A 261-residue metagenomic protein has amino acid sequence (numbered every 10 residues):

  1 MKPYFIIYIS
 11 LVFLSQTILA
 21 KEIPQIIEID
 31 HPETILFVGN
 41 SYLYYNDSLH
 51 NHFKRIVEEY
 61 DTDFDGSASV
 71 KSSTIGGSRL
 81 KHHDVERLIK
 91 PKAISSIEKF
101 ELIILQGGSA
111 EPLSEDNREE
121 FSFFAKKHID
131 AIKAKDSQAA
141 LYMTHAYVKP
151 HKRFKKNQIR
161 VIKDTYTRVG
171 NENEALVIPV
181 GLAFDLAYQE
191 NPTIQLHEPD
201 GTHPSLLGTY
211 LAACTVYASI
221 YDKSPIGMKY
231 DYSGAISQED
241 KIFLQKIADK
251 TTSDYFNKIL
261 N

Functional and structural regions predicted by a protein language model:
M1-F5: Positively charged n-region of N-terminal signal peptides that target proteins for export
I6-Q16: Bacterial N-terminal signal peptides
T34, L43-S122, K133: Conserved SGNH/GDSL esterase-like catalytic core that processes O-acyl groups on lipids and polysaccharides
V38-G39, Y142: Short hydrophobic segments within beta-strands
H50, K54, S122-I129, K163 (+2 more regions): Extracytoplasmic/secreted envelope proteins and their assembly/folding machinery, especially bacterial periplasmic
K92-L206, A218, G227: Alpha-helical cap/lid subdomain in secreted, periplasmic, or secretory-pathway luminal O-acyl-processing enzymes
H203, A213-N261: Conserved catalytic region of serine esterases and O-acyltransferases that act on ester linkages in lipids
